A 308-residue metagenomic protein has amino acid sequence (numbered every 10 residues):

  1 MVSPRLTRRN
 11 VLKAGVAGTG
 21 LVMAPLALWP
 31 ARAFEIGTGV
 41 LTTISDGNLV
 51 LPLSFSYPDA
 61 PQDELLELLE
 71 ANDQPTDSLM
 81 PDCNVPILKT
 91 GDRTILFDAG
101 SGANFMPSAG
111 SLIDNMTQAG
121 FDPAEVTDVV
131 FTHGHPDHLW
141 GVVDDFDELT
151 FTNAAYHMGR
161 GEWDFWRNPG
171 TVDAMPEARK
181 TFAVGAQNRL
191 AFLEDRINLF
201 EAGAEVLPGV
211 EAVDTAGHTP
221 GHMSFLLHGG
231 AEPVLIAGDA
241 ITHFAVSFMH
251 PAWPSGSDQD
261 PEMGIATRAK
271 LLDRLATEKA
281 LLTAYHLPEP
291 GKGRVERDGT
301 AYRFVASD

Functional and structural regions predicted by a protein language model:
V2-R5, N10-P30: N-terminal export signals
R5, G230-D308: Cap/insert and terminal regions of metallo-dependent hydrolase folds
R32-A119, S224-I241: Conserved beta-strand hairpin/beta-sheet module of binuclear metal-dependent hydrolase folds, prominently
T38, L88, D98, H133 (+5 more regions): Divalent metal-coordination and catalytic microenvironments
D46-G47, A99-G102, G134, G161-E162 (+3 more regions): Active-site metal-binding loops of divalent metal-dependent hydrolases
P107-H157: Active-site metal-binding motif and surrounding structural segment of the metallo-beta-lactamase
G110, T117-F121, E125, T152 (+3 more regions): Metallo-beta-lactamase
V129-L139, T215-H222, T283-E289: Histidine-centered catalytic micro-motifs
